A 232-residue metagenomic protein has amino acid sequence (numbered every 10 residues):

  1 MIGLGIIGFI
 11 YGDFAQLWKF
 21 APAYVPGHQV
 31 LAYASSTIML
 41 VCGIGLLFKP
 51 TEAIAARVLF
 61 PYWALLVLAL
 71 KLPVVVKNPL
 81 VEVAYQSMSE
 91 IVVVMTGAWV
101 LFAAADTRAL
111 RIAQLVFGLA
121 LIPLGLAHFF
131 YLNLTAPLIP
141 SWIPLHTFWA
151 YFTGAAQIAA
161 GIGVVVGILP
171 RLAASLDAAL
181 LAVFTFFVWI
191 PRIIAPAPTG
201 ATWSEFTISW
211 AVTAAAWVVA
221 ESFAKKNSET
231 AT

Functional and structural regions predicted by a protein language model:
M1-D13, Q29-V41, G45-F130, F148-A159 (+1 more regions): Extended, low-polarity transmembrane helix blocks
Y11-P26, F130-F148: Membrane-interface interhelical connector segments
